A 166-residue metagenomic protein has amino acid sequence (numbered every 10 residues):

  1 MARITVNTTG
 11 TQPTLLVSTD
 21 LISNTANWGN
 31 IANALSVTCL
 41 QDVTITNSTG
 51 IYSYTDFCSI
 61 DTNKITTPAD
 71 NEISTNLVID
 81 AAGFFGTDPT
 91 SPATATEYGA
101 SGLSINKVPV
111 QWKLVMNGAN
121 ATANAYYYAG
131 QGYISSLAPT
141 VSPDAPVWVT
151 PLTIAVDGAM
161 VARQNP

Functional and structural regions predicted by a protein language model:
M1, P146-P166: Protruding loop/beta-arch "assembly-hinge" segments enriched in small, turn-prone residues
A2-A81, A129-P151: Solvent-exposed edge beta-strands and adjacent loop segments that serve as assembly or binding interfaces
S74-N76, Q111-K113, T153-A155: Residues within well-ordered beta-strands of beta-sheet-rich folds
V78-A82, A119, A159-V161: Acidic glycine-/aspartate-rich tracts in secreted/extracellular proteins
G83-F85, T122, S142-D144, A162-Q164: Short acidic, gly/pro-rich beta-turn/loop elements at beta-sheet edges and active-site/ligand-binding grooves
G86-Q131: Short, acidic/charged, Gly/Pro-enriched secondary-structure junctions
L114-G118, A138, G158: Short leucine-rich amphipathic alpha-helical surface patches
